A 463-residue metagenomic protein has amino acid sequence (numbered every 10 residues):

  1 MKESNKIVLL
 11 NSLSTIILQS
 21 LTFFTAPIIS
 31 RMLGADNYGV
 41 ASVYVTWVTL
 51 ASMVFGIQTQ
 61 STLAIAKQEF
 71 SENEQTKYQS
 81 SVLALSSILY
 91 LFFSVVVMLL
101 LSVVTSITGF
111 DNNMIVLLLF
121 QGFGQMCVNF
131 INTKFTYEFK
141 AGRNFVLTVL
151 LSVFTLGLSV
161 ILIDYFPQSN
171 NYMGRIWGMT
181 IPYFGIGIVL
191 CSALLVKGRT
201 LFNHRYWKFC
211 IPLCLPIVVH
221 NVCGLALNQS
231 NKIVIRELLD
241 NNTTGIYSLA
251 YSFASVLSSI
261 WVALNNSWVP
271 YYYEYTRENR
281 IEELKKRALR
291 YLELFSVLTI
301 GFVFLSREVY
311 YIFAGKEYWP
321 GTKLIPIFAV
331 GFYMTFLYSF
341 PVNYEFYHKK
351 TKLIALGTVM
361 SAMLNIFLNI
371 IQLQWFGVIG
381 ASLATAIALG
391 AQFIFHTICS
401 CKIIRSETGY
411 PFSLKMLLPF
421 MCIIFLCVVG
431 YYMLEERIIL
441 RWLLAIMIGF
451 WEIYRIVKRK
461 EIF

Functional and structural regions predicted by a protein language model:
M1, G142, Q168-G178, G185-N228 (+3 more regions): Interhelical loop/hinge segments that connect adjacent transmembrane helices in multipass membrane
E3-Q60, S94-M98, Q121, S152-L156 (+3 more regions): Signature of the first transmembrane helix
K6-L18, Y44, T49-S102, T148 (+3 more regions): Membrane-water interface segments that mark the loop-to-transmembrane alpha-helix transition
F55-E72, A250, A254-N279, K285-L289 (+1 more regions): Helix-loop junctions and terminal segments of transmembrane helices in multi-pass membrane transport/translocation
S61, L83-T108, V160-D164, I188-V189 (+3 more regions): Alpha-helical transmembrane segments of multi-pass membrane transport and lipid-handling proteins
S71, G124-V146, A329-M360, S400: Membrane-interface junctions at transmembrane-helix termini in multi-pass inner-membrane proteins
V96, P182-F184, S361, P411-F463: Transmembrane alpha-helical segments of multi-pass transport proteins
V116, F145-V196, V359-F367, V378-S400 (+1 more regions): Hydrophobic alpha-helical transmembrane segments
